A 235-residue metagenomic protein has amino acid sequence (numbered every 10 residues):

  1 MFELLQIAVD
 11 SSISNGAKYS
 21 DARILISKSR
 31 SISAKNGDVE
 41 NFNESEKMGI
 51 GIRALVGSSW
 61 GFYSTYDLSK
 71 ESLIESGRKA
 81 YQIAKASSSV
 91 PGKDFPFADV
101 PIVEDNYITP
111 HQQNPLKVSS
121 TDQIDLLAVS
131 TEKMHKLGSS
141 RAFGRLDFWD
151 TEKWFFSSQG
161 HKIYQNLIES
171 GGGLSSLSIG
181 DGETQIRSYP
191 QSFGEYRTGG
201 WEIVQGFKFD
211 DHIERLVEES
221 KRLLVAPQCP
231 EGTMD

Functional and structural regions predicted by a protein language model:
M1-D235: Active-site bordering "gate/hinge" segments that shape substrate access to catalytic or cofactor-binding pockets
